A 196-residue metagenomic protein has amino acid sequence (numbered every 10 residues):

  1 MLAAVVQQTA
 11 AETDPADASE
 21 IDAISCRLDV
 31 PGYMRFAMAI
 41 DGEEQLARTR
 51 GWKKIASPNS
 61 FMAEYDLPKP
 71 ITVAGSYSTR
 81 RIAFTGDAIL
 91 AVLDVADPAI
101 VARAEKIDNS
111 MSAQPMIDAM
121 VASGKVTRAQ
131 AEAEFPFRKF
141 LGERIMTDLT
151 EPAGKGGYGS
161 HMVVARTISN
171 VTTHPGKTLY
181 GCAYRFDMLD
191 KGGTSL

Functional and structural regions predicted by a protein language model:
M1-T9: Sec-dependent N-terminal signal peptides of Gram-negative exported proteins
A4-V5, K125, N170: Detector for intrinsically disordered, low-structure N-terminal pre-sequences
Q7-Q8, Q45, Q114, Q130: Residue-identity detector for glutamine
Q8-V95, A99-R103: Short helix/turn-capping signatures at newly exposed starts of structured segments
T72-A153: Long, charged/polar, surface-exposed segments that mediate recognition or autoinhibition
R128-L196: Glycine-rich, aromatic-bearing surface loops/beta-hairpins
